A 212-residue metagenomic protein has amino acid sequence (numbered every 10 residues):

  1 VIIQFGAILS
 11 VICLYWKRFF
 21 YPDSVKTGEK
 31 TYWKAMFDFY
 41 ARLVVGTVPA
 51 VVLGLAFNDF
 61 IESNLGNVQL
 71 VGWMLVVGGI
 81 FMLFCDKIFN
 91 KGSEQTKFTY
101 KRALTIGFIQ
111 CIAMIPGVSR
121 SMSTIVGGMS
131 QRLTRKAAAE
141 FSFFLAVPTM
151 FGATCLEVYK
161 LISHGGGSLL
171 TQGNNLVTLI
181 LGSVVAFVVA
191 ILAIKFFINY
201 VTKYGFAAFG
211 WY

Functional and structural regions predicted by a protein language model:
V1-Y212: Multi-pass membrane proteins that catalyze or facilitate reactions on polyprenyl-/lipid-phosphate substrates and their
